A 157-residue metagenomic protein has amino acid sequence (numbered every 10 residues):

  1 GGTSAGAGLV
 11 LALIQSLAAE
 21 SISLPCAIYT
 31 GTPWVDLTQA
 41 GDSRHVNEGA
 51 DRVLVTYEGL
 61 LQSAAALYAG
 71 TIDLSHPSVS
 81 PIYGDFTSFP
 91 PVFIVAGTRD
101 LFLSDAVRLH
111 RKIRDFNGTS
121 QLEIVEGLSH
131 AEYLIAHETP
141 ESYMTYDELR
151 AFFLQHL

Functional and structural regions predicted by a protein language model:
G1-L157: Alpha/beta-hydrolase superfamily serine-hydrolase fold, recognizing
